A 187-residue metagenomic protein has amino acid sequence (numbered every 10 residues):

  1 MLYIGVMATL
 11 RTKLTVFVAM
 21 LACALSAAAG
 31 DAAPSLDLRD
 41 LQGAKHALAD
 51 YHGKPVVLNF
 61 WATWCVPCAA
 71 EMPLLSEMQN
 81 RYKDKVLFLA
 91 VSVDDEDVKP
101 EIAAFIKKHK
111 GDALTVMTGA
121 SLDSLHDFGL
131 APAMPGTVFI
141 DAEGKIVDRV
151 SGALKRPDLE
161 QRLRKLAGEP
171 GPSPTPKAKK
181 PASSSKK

Functional and structural regions predicted by a protein language model:
M1-R11: N-terminal secretory signal peptides that target proteins for export/translocation
T15-A24: Bacterial N-terminal signal peptides
L25-L48, A113-L114: N-terminal "domain-start" segment that seeds a small globular fold
A47-V66: Short active-site neighborhood of thiol/selenol oxidoreductases, capturing the structured segment around
A69-H109, A120-L125: Structural microenvironment flanking redox-active thiols in thiol-disulfide oxidoreductases
K108-D112, T118-R164: Thiol/disulfide oxidoreductase modules built on the thioredoxin-like
G171-K187: Non-globular targeting/processing and membrane-anchoring segments
